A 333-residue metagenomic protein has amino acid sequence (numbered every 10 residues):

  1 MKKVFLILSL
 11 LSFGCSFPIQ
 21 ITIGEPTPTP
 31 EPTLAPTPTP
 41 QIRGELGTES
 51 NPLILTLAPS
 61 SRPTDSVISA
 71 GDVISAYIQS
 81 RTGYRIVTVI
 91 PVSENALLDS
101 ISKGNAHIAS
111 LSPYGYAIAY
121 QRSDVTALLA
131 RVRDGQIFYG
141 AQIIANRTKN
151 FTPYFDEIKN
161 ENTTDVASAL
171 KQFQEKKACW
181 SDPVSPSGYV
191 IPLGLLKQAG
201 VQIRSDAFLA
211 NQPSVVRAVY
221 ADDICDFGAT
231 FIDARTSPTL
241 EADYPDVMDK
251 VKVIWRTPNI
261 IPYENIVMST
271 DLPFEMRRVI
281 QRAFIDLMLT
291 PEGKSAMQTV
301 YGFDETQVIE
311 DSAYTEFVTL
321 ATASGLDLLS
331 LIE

Functional and structural regions predicted by a protein language model:
F5-G14: Bacterial N-terminal signal peptides
C15-T48: Ser/Thr-rich, Proline-interspersed low-complexity disordered segments
I42-A117: Extracytoplasmic small-molecule ligand-binding "clamshell" domains of the periplasmic binding protein/Venus flytrap
L46-V73, L272-E333: An extracytoplasmic/periplasmic, membrane-proximal ligand-sensing/linker region
T56-S60, R133-Q142, D243-Q281, T299-S312: Periplasmic-binding protein-like
T88-D99, I203-A218: Short helix-initiation/N-cap motifs at beta->coil->alpha
S110-D124, L195-Q198, Y220-A221, D226-D249: A ligand-binding cleft/hinge motif common to bilobed small-molecule-binding domains
V132-Y189, G194-A199: A conserved helix-loop-strand patch within extracytoplasmic ligand-binding domains of the periplasmic binding
